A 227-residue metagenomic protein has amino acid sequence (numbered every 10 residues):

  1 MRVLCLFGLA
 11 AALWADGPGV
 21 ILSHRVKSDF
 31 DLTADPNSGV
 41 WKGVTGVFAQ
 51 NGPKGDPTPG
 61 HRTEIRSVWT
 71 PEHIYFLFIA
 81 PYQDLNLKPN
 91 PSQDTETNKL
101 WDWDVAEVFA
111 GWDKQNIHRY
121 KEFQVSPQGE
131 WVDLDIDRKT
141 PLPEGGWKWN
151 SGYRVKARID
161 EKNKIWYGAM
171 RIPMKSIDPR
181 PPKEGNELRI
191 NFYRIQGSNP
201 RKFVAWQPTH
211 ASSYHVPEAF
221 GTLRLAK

Functional and structural regions predicted by a protein language model:
M1-F7: Sec-dependent signal peptide recognition, specifically the positively charged N-region followed immediately by
F7-A15: Hydrophobic h-region of N-terminal signal peptides that target proteins for export in Gram-negative bacteria
A15-K227: Structural preference for beta-rich elements and adjacent junctions enriched in aromatics
